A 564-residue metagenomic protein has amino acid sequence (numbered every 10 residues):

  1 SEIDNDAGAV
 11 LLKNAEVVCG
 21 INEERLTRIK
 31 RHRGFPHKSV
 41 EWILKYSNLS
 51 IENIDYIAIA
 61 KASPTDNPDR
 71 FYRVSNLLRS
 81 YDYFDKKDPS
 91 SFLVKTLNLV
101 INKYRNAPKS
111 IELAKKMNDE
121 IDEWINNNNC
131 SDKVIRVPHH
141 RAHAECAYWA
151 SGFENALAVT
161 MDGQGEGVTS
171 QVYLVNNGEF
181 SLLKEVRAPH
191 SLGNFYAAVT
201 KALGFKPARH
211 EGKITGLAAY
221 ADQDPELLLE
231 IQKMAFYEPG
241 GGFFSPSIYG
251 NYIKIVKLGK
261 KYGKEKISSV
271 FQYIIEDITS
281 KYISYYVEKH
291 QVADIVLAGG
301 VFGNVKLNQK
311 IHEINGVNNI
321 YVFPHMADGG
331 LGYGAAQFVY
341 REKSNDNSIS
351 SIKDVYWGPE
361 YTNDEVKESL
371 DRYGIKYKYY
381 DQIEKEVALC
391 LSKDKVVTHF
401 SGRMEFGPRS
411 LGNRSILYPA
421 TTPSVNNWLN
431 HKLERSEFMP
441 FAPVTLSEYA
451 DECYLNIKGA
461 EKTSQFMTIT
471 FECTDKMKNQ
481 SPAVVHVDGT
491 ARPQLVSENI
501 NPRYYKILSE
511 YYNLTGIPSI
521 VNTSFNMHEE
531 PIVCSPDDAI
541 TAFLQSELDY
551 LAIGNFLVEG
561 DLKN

Functional and structural regions predicted by a protein language model:
E2-N22, T27-K30, R79-S80, D122 (+8 more regions): Flexible beta->alpha loop and helix N-cap segments adjacent to enzyme active/binding sites
D6-A7, K13-N128, A221-V270, Y282: Conserved active-site "lid/cap" helical segment
R33, A107, I111-K115, P189 (+3 more regions): Generic detection of long, well-ordered alpha-helical segments
S39, I278, R503: Charged catalytic carboxylate motif
I54, L297-G300: Buried hydrophobic side chains on well-structured beta-strands
R105, K109, D132, K184-R187 (+5 more regions): Conserved aromatic-histidine-acidic binding/catalytic patches
S269-A293: Phosphate/ATP-binding catalytic cores across multiple sugar-kinase/actin-like superfamilies, primarily ASKHA
